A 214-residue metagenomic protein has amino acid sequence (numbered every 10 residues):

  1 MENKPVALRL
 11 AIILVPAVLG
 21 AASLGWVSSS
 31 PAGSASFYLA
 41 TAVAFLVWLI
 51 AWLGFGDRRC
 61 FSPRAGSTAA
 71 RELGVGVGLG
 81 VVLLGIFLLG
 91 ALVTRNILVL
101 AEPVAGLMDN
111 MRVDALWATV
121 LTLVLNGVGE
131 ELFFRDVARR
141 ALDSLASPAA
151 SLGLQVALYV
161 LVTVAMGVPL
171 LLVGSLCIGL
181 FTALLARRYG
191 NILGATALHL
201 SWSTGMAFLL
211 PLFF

Functional and structural regions predicted by a protein language model:
N3-R59: Alpha-helical transmembrane segments in multi-pass membrane proteins
P5-I13, F37-T41, T68-G76, D114-T119 (+3 more regions): Residue-level signature of transmembrane alpha-helical entry/exit and packing/kink sites in multi-pass membrane
G20, D114-F214: Transmembrane helix-loop-helix hairpins at the membrane interface of multi-pass integral membrane proteins
G20-G25, W48-G56, L83, F87 (+4 more regions): Structural signal for membrane-spanning alpha-helices in multi-pass inner-membrane proteins, emphasizing helix cores
L24-P31, F55-G56, T94-V99, T163-L170 (+2 more regions): Short helix-capping/hinge motifs at transmembrane helix termini and TM-loop junctions
S30-G33, F61-T68, D143-A146, A186: Membrane-interface helix-boundary motifs at transmembrane edges
A32-A40, A101-D109, L172-L180: Non-cytosolic membrane-interface motifs at loop->transmembrane helix junctions
C60-N126: Juxtamembrane helix-loop-helix connectors linking adjacent transmembrane helices in multi-pass membrane enzymes
